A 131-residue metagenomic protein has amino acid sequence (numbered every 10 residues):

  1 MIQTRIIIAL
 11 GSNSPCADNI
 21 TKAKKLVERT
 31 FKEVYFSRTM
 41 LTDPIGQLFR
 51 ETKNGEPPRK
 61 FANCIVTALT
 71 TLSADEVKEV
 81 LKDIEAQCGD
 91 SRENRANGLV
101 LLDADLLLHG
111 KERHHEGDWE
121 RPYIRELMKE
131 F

Functional and structural regions predicted by a protein language model:
I2-I7: Extreme N-terminal starter segment of soluble prokaryotic enzymes
A9-G11: Active-site nucleotide/adenylate-binding loops and adjacent lid/helix of ATP-dependent enzymes
N13, V66, D105: Residue-level signal for inorganic ion chemistry
P15-N19: Short N-terminal binding/cap micro-motifs at the start of the first secondary-structure element
I20, I45, G110-E112: Active-site-proximal flexible loops/turns
T21-K25, R29, E79-K82, A86: Replace "anionic and nucleotidyl ligands
K22-L72: Short, surface-exposed acidic-centric catalytic microdomains
E56-K60, L72-F131: Flexible, gly/pro- and Lys/Arg-enriched active-site loops
